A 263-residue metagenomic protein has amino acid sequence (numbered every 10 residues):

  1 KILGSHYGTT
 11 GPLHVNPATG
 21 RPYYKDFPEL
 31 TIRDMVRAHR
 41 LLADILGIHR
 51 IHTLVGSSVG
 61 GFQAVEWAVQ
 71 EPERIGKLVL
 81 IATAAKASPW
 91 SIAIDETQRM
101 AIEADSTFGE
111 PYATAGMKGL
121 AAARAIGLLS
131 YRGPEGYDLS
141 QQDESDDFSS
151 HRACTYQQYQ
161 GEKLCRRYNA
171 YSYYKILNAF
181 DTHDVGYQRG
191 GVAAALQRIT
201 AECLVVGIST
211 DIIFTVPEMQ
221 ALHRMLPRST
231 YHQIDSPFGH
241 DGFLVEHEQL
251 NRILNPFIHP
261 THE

Functional and structural regions predicted by a protein language model:
K1-F62, V69, E73-A84, W90-I94: Gly/Pro-rich cap/lid or specificity-loop segments adjacent to the active site
R74-G76, L80-K163: Alpha/beta-hydrolase-fold enzymes
A84, S209-D211: Residue-level signal for short, function-critical loop segments
Y159-Q160, K175-A195: Active-site nucleophile elbow and catalytic-triad environment of alpha/beta-hydrolase enzymes
Q188, I212-E218: Conserved alpha/beta-hydrolase "acid-adjacent" motif
L196-T200, M225-L226: Short, conserved loop/helix-junction motifs that constitute active-site signature segments in enzyme catalytic cores
I199, V205-G207: Short beta-strand/loop motif that positions the catalytic acidic residue of the alpha/beta-hydrolase fold
Q220-A221, R228-E263: Catalytic active-site module of serine/aspartate enzymes centered on a nucleophile-bearing elbow/loop
